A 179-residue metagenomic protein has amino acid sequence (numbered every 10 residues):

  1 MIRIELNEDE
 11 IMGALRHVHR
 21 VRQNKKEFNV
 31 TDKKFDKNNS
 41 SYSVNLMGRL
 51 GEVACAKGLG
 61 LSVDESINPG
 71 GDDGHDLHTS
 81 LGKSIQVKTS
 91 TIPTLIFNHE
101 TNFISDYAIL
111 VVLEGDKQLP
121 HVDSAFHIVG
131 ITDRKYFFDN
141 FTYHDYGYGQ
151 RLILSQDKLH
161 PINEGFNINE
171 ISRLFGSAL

Functional and structural regions predicted by a protein language model:
M1-L81, K88-L179: Nucleic-acid endonuclease domains
